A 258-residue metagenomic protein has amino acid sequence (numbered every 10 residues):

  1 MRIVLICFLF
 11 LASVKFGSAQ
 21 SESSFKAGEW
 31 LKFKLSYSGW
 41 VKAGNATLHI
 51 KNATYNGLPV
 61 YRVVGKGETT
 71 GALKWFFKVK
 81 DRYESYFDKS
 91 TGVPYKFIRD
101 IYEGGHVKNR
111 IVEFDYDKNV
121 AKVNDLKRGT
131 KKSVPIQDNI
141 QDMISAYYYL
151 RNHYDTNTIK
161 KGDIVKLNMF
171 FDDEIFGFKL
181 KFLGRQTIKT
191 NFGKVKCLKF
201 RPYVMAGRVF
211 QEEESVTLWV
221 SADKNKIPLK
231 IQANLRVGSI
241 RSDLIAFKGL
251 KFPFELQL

Functional and structural regions predicted by a protein language model:
M1-I3, Q20: Generic structural signal for short, solvent-exposed loop/turn connectors between secondary structure elements
I3-A12: Sec-dependent N-terminal signal peptides
K15-A19: Sec/Tat signal peptide C-region and signal peptidase I cleavage site
Q20-Y116, T156-L258: Acidic, serine/threonine-rich low-complexity disordered tracts
K108-Y154: Hydrophobic, well-structured mid-protein blocks that either form specific transmembrane helices
